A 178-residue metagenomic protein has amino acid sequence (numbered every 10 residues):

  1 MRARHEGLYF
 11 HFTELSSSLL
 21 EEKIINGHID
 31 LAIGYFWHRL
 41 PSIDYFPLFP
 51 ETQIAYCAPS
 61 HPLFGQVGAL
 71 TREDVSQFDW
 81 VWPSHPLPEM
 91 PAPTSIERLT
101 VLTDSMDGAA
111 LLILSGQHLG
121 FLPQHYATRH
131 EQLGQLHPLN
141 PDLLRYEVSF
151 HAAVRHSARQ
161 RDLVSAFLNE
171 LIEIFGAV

Functional and structural regions predicted by a protein language model:
M1-L40: Central regulatory/effector-binding core of bacterial HTH transcription factors
A3, E22-N26, E73, R129-Q132 (+3 more regions): Replace "anionic and nucleotidyl ligands
L8-F10, Q53, F150: Conserved beta-strand core positions
S16, W37, V101, D142-L143 (+1 more regions): Structured beta->alpha junctions
S18-L19, L31, L40, P88 (+3 more regions): Short alpha-helical
D44-Q117, L122-E147, E173-V178: C-terminal regulatory
D142-V178: A late-sequence structural motif
